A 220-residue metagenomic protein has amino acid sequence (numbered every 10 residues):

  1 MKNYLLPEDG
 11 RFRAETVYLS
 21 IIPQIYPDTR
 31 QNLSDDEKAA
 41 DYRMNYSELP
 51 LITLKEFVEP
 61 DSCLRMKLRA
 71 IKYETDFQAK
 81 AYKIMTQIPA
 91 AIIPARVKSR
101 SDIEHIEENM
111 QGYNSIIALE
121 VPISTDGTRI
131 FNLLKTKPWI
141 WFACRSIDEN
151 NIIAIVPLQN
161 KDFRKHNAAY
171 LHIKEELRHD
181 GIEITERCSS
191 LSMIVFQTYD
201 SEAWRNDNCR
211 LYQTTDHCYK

Functional and structural regions predicted by a protein language model:
M1-S115, K220: DNA replication initiation on ssDNA origins
S115-V121: Active-site-flanking beta-strand signature of metal-NTP-handling nucleotidyl enzymes and homologous cyclase-like
A118, W141-K165, M193-T198: Histidine-centered divalent-metal-coordination microenvironment in nucleic-acid enzymes
V121-W139: Short amphipathic alpha-helix segments
G127-T128, R205-D207: Short helix/loop capping segments that flank catalytic or ligand/cofactor-binding pockets
L133, L158-E183, N206-Y219: Helical (often loop-to-helix) elements that flank the catalytic cores of nucleotide-handling enzymes
T185-E202: Acidic carboxylate-rich catalytic motifs and surrounding loops in phosphoryl-/glycosyl-chemistry enzymes
